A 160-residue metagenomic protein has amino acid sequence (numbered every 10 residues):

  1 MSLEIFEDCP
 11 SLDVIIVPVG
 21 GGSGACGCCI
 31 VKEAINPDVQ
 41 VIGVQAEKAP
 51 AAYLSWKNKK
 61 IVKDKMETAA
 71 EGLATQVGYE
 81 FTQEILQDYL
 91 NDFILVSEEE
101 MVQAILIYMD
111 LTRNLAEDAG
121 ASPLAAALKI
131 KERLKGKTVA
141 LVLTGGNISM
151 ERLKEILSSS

Functional and structural regions predicted by a protein language model:
M1-S160: PLP-dependent amino-acid enzyme catalytic core
